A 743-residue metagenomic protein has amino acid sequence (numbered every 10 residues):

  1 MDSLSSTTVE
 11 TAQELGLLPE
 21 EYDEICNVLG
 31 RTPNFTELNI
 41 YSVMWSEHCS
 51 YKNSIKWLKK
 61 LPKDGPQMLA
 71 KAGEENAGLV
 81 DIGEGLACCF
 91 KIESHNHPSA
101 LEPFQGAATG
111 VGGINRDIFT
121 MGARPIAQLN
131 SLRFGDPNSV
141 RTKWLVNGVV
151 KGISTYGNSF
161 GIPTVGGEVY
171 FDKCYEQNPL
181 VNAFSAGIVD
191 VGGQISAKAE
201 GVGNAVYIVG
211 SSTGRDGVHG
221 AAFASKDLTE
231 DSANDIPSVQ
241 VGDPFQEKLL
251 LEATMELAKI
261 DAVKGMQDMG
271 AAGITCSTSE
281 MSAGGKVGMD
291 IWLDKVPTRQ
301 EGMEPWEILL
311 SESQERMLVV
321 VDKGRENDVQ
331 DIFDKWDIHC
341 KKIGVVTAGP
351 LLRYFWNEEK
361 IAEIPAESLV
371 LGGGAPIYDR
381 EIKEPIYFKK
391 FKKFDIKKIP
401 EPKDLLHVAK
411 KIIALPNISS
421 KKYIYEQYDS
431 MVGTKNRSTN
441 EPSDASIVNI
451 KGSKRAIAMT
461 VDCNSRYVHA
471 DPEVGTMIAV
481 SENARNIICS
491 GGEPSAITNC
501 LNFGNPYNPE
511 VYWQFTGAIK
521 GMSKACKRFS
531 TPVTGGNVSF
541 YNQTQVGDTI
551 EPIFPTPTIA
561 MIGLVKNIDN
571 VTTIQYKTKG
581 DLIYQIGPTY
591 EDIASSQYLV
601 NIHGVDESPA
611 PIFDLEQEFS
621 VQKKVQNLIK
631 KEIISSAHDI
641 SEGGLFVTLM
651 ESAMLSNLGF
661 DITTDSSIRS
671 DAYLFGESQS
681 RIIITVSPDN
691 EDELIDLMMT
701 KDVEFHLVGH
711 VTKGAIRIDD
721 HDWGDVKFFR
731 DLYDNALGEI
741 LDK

Functional and structural regions predicted by a protein language model:
D2-L15, P19-E21, N27-L38, Q177-P179 (+9 more regions): Glycine-/charge-enriched secondary-structure boundary and capping motifs
D2-S5, E75-I338, K342-W356, V370-D379 (+7 more regions): Mobile "lid/hinge" segments at catalytic clefts and subdomain interfaces of large enzymes
L4-D81, L86: N-terminal amphipathic, basic-rich helices that act as targeting or association modules
G16, P244, E616-F619: Alpha-helix N-cap/helix-start motif at coil-to-helix transitions, marked by capping-box chemistry
E20, L249-E252, S620: Generic alpha-helical secondary structure signal
G30, D261, S419-K422: Generic alpha-helical structural signal
S42-S46, K59, A271, D334 (+2 more regions): Short amphipathic alpha-helical surface patches that mediate protein-protein
C49, K60-T109, G113-N115, F119 (+7 more regions): Non-catalytic terminal/interface segments that mediate subunit docking, oligomerization, and allosteric communication
